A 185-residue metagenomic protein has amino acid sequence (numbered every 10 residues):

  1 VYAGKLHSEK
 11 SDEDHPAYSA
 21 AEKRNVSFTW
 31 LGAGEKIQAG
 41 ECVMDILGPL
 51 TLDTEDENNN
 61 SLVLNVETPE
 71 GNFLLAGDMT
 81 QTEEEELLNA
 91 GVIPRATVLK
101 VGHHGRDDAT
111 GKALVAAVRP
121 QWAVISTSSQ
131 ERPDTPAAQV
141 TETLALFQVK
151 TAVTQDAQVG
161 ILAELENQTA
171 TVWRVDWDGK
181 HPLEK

Functional and structural regions predicted by a protein language model:
V1-K185: Non-globular, low-confidence helical/coil segments that flank catalytic cores
